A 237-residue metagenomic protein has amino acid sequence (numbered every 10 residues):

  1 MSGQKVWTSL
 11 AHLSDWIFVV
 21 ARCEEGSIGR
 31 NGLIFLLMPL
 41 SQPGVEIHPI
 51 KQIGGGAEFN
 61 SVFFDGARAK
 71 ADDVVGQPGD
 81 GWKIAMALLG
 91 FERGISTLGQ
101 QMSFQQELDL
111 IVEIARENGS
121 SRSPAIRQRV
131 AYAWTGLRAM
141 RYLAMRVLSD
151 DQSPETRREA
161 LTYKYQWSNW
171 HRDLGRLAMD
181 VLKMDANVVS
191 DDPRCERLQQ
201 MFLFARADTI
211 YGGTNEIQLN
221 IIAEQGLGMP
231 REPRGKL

Functional and structural regions predicted by a protein language model:
M1-G3, V19, L36, F64 (+4 more regions): Buried hydrophobic positions in well-ordered alpha/beta secondary-structure cores of metabolic enzymes
S2-H48: A short core secondary-structure module
V6-H12, I53-G54, A207-T214: Glycine-rich phosphate/pyrophosphate-binding beta-alpha loops
R22-E25, P39, P43, D65 (+11 more regions): Short, well-ordered loop/turn and helix-capping segments at boundaries between secondary-structure elements and domains
V45-R141, D208: Glycine-rich beta->alpha junctions and the first turn(s) of the following alpha-helix
I84-R93, T97, L182-L237: Glycine-rich phosphate/cofactor-binding loops in nucleotide/flavin-utilizing enzymes
F104, V130, A160-Y163, L198: Hydrophobic packing residues in well-ordered alpha-helices of helical domains and bundles
R116, S120-R127, R138-D191: C-terminal helix-coil-helix/basic helical segment that borders enzyme active sites and/or dimer interfaces and provides
